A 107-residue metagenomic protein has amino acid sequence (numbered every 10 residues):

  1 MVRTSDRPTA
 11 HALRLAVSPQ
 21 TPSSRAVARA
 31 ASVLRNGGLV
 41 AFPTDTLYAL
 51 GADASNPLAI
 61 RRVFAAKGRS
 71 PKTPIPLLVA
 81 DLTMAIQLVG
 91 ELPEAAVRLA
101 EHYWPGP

Functional and structural regions predicted by a protein language model:
M1-P107: Active-site-adjacent structural elements in enzyme catalytic cores
